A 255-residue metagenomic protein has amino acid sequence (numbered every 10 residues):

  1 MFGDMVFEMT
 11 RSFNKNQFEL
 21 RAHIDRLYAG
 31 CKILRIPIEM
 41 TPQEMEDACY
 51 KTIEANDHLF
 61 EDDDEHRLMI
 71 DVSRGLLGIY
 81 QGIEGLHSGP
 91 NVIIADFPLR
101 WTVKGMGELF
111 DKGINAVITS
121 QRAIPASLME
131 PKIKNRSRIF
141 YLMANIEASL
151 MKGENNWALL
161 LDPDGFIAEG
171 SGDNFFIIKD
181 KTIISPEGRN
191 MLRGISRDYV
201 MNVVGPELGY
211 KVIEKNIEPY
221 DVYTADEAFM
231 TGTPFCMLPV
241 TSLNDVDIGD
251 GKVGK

Functional and structural regions predicted by a protein language model:
M1-A55, G78-K255: Helix-start/capping segments and mature chain N-termini
D57-L59: Active-site phosphate-binding and catalytic loops of NTP-dependent enzymes
E61-D63, K152-G153: Glycine-rich phosphate-binding loop signature in dinucleotide/nucleotide-binding domains
D64-V72: ATP-grasp fold ATP-binding core
